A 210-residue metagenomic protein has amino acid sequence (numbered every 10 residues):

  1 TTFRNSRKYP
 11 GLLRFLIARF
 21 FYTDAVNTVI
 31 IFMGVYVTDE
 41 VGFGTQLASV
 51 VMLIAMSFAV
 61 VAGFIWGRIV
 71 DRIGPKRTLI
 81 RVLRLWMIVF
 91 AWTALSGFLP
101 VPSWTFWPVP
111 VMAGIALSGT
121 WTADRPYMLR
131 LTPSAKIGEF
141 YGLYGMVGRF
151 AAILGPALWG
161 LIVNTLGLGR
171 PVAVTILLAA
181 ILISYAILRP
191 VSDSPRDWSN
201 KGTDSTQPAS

Functional and structural regions predicted by a protein language model:
T1-I17, P208-S210: Juxtamembrane intracellular "pre-TM" segments in multi-pass secondary transporters
I31-A48: Short amphipathic helix-loop junctions that connect adjacent transmembrane helices in Major Facilitator Superfamily/SLC
V61-P75, V163: Helix-to-loop junctions at the C-terminal end of transmembrane segments in multipass secondary transporters
R72-W86: Cytoplasmic membrane-interface "Motif A"-like loop-to-helix N-cap segments of 12-TM Major Facilitator Superfamily
R84-V101: C-terminal ends and interior cores of transmembrane alpha-helices in multi-pass membrane transporters/permeases
G119-P133: Intracellular juxtamembrane helix-capping segments at the cytosolic ends of symmetry-related transmembrane helices
L161-I181: A membrane-interface helix-boundary motif in multi-pass transporters
T175-A209: Multi-pass alpha-helical transporter architecture, strongest for 12-TM Major Facilitator/SLC carriers used
